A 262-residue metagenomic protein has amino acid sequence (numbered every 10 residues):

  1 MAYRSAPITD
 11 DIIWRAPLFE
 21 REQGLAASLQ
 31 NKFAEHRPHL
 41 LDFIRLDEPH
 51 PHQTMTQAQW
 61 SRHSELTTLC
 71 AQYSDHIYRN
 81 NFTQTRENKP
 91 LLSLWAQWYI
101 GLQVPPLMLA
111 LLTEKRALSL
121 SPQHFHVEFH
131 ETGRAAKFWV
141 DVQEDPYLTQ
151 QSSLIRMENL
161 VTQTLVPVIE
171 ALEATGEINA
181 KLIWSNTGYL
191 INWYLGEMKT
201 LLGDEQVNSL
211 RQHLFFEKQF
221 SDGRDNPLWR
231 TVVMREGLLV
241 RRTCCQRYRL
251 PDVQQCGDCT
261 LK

Functional and structural regions predicted by a protein language model:
M1-L109: N-terminal, charged low-complexity regulatory/assembly segments
A2-E48, T164-N208, P251, L261-K262: Non-catalytic accessory segments flanking enzymatic or RNA/DNA-binding domains
Q59, T67-R235: Hydrophobic, aromatic-lined core segments that form the binding pocket/scaffold for planar heteroaromatic ligands
L228-L238, R242-R249: Active-site-proximal "nucleotidyltransferase
R242-K262: Local cysteine-cluster metal-coordination motifs and their immediate loop/turn environment, predominantly Fe-S cluster
